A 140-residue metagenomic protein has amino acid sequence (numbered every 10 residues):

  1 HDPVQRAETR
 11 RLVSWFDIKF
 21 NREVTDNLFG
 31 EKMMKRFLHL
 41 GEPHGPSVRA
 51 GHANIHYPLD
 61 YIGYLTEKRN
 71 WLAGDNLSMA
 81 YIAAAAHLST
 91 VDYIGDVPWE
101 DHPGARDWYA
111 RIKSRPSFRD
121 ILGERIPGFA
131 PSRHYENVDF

Functional and structural regions predicted by a protein language model:
H1-E8, L12: A short, structured active-site edge motif that brings together acidic residues
H1-P3, L38, E124-G128: Short linear capping/connector segments at secondary-structure termini
V4, F16-S114: GST-like fold's C-terminal all-alpha helical module
A7-T9, Y109, F129-P131: Short secondary-structure boundary/hinge segments and terminal tails
R10, S14-W15, L40, R119: General helical structural elements
R115, D120-I121: A late-sequence structural motif
R125-F140: Acidic/histidine-enriched, glycine/proline-rich intrinsically disordered or flexible terminal extensions
